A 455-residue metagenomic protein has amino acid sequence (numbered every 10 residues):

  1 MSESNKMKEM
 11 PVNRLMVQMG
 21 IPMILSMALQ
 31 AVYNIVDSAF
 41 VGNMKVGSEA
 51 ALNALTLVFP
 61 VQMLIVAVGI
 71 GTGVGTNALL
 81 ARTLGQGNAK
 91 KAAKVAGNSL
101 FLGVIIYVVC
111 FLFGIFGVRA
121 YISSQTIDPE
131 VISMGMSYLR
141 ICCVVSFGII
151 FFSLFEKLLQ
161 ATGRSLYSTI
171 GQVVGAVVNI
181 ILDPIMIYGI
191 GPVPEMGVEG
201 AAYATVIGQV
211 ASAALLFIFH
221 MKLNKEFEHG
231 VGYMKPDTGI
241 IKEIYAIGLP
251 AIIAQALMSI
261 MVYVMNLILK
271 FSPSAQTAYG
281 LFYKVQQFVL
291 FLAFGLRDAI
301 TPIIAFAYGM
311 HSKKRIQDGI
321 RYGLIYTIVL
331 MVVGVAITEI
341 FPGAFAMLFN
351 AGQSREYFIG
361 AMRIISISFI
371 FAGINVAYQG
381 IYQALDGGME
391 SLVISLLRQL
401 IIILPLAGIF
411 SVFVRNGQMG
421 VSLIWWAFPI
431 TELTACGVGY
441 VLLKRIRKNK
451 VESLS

Functional and structural regions predicted by a protein language model:
M1-G20, L80-F147, V193-G248, I304-S368 (+1 more regions): Short alpha-helical transmembrane segments in multi-pass integral membrane proteins
M7-A39, N43-G47, P60-G75, L79 (+6 more regions): N-terminal transmembrane alpha-helices
Q18-D37, I141, G175, G208-S212 (+4 more regions): Transmembrane helical elements of multi-pass membrane transporters/channels
M23, M27, A39, A78 (+16 more regions): Transmembrane alpha-helix boundary and packing residues in multipass membrane permease domains and related
A28, V32-N53, I122-P129, I185-M196 (+5 more regions): Helix-terminus/linker motif at the lipid-water interface of multi-pass membrane proteins
E49-P60, G135, L139, P273-F288 (+2 more regions): Small-residue hotspots at the loop-to-helix junctions and early N-terminal turns of transmembrane alpha-helices
L52-L112, I149-S168, A278-P342, A372-D386 (+1 more regions): Small-residue-rich hydrophobic transmembrane alpha-helices
G73, C142-Q160, S168-A176, A201-L216 (+4 more regions): Short runs within selected transmembrane alpha-helices of multi-pass transporters and secretion channels
